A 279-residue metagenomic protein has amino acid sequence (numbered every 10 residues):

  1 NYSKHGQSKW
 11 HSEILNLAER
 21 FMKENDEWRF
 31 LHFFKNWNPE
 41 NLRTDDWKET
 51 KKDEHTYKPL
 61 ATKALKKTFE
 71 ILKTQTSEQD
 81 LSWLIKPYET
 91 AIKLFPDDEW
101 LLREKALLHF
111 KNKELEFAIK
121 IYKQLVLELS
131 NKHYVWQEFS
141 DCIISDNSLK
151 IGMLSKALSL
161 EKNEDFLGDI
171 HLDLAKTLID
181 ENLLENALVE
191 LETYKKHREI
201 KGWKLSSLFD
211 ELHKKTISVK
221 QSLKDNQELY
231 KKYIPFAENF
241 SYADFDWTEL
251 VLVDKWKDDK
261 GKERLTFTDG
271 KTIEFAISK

Functional and structural regions predicted by a protein language model:
N1-Q75, P96-L107, N131-D141, G168-D169 (+1 more regions): Amphipathic alpha-helical repeat scaffolds of TPR domains
F34-N38, S155-L160, I179-W203: TPR/TPR-like (Sel1-like) alpha-helical repeat modules
Q75-E78, N112, I144-N147, E181: Structural motif corresponding to the intra-repeat A-B loop/turn of tetratricopeptide repeats
T90-K93, Q124-L127, S159-K162, T193-K196: Conserved structural position within tetratricopeptide repeats
P96, L129-N131, K162-D165, E199: Short coil turns that delineate tetratricopeptide repeat
I217-G261: Structural detector for short beta-strands of small beta-barrel domains
T266-K279: Beta-strand/loop nucleic-acid-binding surfaces
